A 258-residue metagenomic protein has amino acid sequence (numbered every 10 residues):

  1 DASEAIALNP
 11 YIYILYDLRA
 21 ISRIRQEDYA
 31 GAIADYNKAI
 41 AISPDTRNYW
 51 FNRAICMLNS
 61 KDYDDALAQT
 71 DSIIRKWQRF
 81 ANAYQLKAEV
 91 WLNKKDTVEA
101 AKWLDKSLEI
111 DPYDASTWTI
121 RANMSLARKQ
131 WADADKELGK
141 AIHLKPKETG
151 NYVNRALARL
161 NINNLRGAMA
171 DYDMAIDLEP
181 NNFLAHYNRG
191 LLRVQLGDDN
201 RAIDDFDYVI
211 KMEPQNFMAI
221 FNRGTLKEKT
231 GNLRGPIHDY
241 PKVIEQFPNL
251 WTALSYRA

Functional and structural regions predicted by a protein language model:
D1-A258: Alpha-helical tetratricopeptide repeat
